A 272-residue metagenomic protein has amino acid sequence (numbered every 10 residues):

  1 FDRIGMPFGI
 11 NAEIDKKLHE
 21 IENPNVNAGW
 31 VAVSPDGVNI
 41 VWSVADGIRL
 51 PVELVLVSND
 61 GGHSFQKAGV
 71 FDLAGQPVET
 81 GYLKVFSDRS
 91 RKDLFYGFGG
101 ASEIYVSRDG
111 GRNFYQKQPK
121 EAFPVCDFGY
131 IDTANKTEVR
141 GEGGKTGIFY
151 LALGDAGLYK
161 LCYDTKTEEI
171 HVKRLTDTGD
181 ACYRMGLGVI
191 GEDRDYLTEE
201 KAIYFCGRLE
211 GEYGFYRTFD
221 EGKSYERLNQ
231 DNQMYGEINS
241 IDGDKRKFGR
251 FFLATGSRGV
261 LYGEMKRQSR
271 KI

Functional and structural regions predicted by a protein language model:
F1, P7-E13, S34, S58-N59 (+5 more regions): Conserved Ser/Thr-centered positions that define the repeating blades of beta-propeller domains
N27-G29, P51, E79-L83, P124-D127 (+2 more regions): Beta-rich catalytic cores
G29-D36, L83-S90, C126-K145, R184-T198 (+1 more regions): Structural signature of eukaryotic scaffold interfaces centered on beta-propeller domains
I40-W42, L94-G97, Y105, I148-L151 (+3 more regions): Conserved beta-propeller blade signature
D46-L50, S102-I104, A156-L158, R208-E212 (+1 more regions): Short glycine/acidic-enriched loop and turn motifs that connect beta-strands
E121-C126, T176-G186, S224-K245: Conserved blade-ending motifs and adjacent loop-strand segments that build the rim/top face of beta-propeller domains
I131-T137, G143-D164, R174-E221: Loop/turn-rich, solvent-exposed surfaces of beta-rich toroidal or solenoidal domains
N232-I272: Blade-level signature of beta-propeller repeat domains, shared across WD40, Kelch, NHL, RCC1 and BNR/Asp-box propellers
